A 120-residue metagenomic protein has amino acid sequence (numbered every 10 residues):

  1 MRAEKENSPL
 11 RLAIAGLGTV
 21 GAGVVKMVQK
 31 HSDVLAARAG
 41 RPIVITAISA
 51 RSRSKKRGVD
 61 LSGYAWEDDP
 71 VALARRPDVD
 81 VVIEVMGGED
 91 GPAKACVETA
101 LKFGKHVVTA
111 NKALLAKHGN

Functional and structural regions predicted by a protein language model:
M1-L10, V71: A short, basic/flexible loop-to-alpha-helix module at the beginning of a structural domain
L12-I14: Hydrophobic Val/Ile/Leu positions in short beta-strands of Rossmann-like dinucleotide-binding domains
L17: Glycine-rich Rossmann-fold phosphate-binding loop(s) that bind the pyrophosphate of adenine dinucleotide cofactors
G21-A22, A93: N-terminal Rossmann-fold NAD(P) dinucleotide-binding loop
K30-V59: NAD(P)-binding Rossmann-fold cofactor-contacting core
G63-V81, M86-D90: A structured beta-alpha segment of the ubiquitous adenosine-cofactor-binding alpha/beta core
Y64, F103-H106: A short helix->loop->beta-strand "cap" motif at the edges of active sites that frequently abuts
G88-F103, A110-N120: Rossmann-fold NAD(P)-binding glycine/threonine-rich loop
